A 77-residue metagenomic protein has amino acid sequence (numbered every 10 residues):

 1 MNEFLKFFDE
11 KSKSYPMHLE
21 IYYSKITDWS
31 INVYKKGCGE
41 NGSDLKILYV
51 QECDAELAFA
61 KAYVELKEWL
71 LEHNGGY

Functional and structural regions predicted by a protein language model:
M1-E20, G75-Y77: Negatively charged, low-complexity tracts enriched in Asp/Glu with abundant Ser/Thr
K6, W29, N41, Q51 (+1 more regions): Intrinsic disorder/low-complexity signature
S12, K36-G37, I47, E68 (+1 more regions): N-terminal cationic leader/targeting segments used for protein routing and processing
L19-I21, I47-L48: Assembly/interface hotspot detector across virion components, adhesins/toxins, and nucleic-acid enzymes
E20-Y23, A62: Intrinsically disordered, low-complexity regions enriched in Ser/Pro/Gly/Gln/His and often acidic
Y23-L45: Short aromatic-glycine-(Arg/Gly/Cys) micro-motifs in beta-strand/loop hairpins
E40-L57: A short, exposed loop/beta-hairpin motif centered on an aromatic-Gly-Thr core
E52-E72: A short, charged, amphipathic alpha-helix used as a generic interaction element across diverse proteins
